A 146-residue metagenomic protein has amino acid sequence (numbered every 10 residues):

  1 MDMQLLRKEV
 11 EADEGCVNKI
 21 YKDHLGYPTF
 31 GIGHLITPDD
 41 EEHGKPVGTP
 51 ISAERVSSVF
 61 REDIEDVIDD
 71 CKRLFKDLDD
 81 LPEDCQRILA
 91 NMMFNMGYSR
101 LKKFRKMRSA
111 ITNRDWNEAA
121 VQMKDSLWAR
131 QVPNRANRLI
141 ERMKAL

Functional and structural regions predicted by a protein language model:
M1-K19, L25, H34-P38, I51 (+4 more regions): Long, amphipathic alpha-helical surface segments
T29-G31: Short hydrophobic-aromatic micro-motifs
E41-P50: Extracellular beta-sheet repeat scaffolds used for adhesion and glycan interaction
P46, K76, S109: Short, flexible active-site loop motifs that bind/organize anionic cofactors or intermediates
T49-G97: Mid-length scaffold segments of soluble, non-membrane domains
